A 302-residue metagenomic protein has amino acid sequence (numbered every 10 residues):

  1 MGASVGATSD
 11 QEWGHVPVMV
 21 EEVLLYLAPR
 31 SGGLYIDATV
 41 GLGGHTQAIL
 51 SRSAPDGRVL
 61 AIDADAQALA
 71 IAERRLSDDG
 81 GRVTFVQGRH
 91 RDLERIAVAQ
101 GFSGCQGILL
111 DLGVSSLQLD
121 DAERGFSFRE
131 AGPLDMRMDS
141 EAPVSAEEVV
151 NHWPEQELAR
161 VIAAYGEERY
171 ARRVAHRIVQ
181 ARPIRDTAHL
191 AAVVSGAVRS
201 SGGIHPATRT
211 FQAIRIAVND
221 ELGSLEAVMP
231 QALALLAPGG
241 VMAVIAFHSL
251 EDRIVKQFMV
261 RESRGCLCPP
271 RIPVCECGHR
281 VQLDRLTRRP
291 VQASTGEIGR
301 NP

Functional and structural regions predicted by a protein language model:
M1-P302: S-adenosyl-L-methionine-dependent methyltransferase catalytic core, i.e., the SAM/SAH-binding region
